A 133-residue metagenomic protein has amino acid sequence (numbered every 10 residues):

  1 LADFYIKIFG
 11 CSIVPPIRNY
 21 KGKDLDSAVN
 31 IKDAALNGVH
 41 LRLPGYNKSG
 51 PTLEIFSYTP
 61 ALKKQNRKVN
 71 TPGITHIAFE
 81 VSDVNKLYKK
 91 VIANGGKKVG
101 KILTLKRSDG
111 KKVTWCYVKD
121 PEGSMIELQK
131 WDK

Functional and structural regions predicted by a protein language model:
L1-S49, A93, D109-K111: Core segments of cupin and vicinal oxygen chelate
Y5, K68, Y117-D120: A general structural signal for stabilizing positions within well-ordered secondary structure
P16-I17, H40, P51-L53, A78-K133: Vicinal oxygen chelate
R18-N19, Y58-P60: Histidine- and/or cysteine-centered catalytic micro-motif in compact active-site loops
L36, P72-H76, V113: Short, solvent-exposed beta-strand edge segments and adjacent coil->beta transition regions
H40, P60-A61: Amide-forming acyltransferase catalytic core, primarily the GNAT-like/NAT-type and related acyltransferase folds
P44, F56-Y58, W131: Generic beta-structure capping elements
K63-N66: Short beta-strand/turn micro-motifs at beta-sheet edges
